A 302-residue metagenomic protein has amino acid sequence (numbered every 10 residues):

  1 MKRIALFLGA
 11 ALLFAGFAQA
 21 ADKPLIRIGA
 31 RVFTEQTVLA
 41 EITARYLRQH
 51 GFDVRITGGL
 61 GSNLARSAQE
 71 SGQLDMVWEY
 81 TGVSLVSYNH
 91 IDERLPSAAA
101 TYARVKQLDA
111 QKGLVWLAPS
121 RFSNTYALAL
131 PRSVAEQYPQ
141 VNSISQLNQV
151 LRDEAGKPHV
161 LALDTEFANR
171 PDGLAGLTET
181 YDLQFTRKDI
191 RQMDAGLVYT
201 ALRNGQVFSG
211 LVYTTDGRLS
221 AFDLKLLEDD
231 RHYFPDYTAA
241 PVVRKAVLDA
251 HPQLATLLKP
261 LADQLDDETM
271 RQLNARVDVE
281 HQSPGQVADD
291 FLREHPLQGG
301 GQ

Functional and structural regions predicted by a protein language model:
D22-E35, D53-T57, G156-L163: Short, well-ordered beta-strand elements
T34-D53, Q69, A175-E179: Short, polar/charged alpha-helical segment
E35, A168-L183, P252-Q302: An extracytoplasmic/periplasmic, membrane-proximal ligand-sensing/linker region
G58-S62, Q73-L85, T101, A195 (+3 more regions): Beta->alpha turn/N-cap motifs
Y88-L117, N204-Q206, R218-H232: Ligand-binding "clamshell"
A100-V160, D263-D267: A conserved helix-loop-strand patch within extracytoplasmic ligand-binding domains of the periplasmic binding
Y126-E136, T238-H251: A bilobed periplasmic-binding-protein/Venus flytrap-type ligand-binding module shared by bacterial periplasmic
A155-D229: Ligand-binding pocket segment of bilobal, Venus flytrap-like solute-binding proteins
